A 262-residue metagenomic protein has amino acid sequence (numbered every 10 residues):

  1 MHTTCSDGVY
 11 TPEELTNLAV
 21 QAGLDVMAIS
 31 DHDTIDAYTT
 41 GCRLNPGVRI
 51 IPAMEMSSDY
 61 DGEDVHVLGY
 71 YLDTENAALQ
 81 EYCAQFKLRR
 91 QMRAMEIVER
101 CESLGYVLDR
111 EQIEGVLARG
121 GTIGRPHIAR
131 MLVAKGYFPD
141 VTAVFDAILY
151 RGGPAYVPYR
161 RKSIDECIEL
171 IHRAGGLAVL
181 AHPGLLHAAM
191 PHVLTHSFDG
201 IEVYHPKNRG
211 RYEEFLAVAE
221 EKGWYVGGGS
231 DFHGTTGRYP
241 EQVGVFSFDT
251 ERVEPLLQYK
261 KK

Functional and structural regions predicted by a protein language model:
M1-D64, A147-Y150, P154, E166-H172 (+3 more regions): An N-terminally biased module of ancient metal coordination in phosphate/nucleic-acid-related enzymes
E13, S58, T74, V141 (+3 more regions): Basic, gly/Ser/Thr/Pro-rich low-complexity segments located predominantly at protein N termini
L15-L18, Y70-L72, F86-R90, F198-I201 (+2 more regions): Short, low-complexity, polar/charged sequence segments that are solvent-exposed and flexible
Q21, G41, R100-G105, P240: Intrinsically disordered, low-complexity regions
L44-P191, R252-P255, Y259-K260: Extended substrate/RNA-proximal surfaces in nucleic-acid metabolism proteins
R238-K262: His/Asp/Glu-enriched, well-ordered alpha-helical/loop segment that forms or immediately abuts the divalent-metal
